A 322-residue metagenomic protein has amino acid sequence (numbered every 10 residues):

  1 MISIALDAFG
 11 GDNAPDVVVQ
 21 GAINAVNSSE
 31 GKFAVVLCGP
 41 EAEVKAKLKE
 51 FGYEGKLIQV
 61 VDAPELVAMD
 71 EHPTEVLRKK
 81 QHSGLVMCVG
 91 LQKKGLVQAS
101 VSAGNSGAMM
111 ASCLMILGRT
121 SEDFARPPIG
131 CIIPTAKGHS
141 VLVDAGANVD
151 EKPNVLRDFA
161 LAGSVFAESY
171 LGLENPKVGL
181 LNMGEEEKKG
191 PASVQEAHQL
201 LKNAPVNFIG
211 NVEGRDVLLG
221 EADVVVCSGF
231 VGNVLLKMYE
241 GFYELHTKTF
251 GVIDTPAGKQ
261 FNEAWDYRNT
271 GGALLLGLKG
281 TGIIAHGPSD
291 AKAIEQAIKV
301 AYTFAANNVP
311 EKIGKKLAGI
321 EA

Functional and structural regions predicted by a protein language model:
M1-I4: Extreme N-terminal starter segment of soluble prokaryotic enzymes
A14-E71: N-terminal glycine-rich anion-binding loop in soluble enzyme alpha/beta folds
A14-V18, V44, Q81-G95, A99-C113 (+7 more regions): Short glycine/serine/threonine-rich phosphate/pyrophosphate-binding segments that cradle anionic phosphate groups
D16-V17, S29-V36, E41, K45 (+1 more regions): Glycine-rich phosphate/diphosphate-binding loop of Rossmann-like nucleotide-binding domains
Y53-V97: Phosphate/nucleotide-donor binding subsite
Q92-M110, E185, K189, V194-L200 (+1 more regions): Glycine-rich phosphate-binding loop
L114-L142, E221-A322: Glycine-rich phosphate/nucleotide-binding loop
